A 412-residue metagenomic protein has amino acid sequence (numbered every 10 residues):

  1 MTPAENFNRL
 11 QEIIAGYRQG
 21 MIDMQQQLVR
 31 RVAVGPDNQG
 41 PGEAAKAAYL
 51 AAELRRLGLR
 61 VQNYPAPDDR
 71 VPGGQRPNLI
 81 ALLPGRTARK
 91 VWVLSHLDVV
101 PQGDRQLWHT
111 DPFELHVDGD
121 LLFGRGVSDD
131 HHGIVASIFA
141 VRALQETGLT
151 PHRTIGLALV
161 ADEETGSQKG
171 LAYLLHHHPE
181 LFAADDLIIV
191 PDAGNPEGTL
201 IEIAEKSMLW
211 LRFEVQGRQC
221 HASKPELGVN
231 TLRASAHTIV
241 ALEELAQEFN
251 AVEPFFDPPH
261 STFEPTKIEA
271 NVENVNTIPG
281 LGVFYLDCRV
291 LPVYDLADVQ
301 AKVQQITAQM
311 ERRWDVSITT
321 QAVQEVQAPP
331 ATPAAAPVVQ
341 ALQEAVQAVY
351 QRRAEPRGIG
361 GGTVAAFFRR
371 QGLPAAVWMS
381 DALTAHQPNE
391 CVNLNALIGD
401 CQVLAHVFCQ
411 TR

Functional and structural regions predicted by a protein language model:
M1-R9, G16, A193-G198, I203 (+1 more regions): Metal-dependent amide/peptide-bond hydrolase catalytic core, centered on the "pita-bread" metallohydrolase fold
T2-F123, E146-P151: Acidic/His- and Gly-rich active-site-bordering loop/insert found across diverse amide/peptide-bond hydrolases
R76, T110, A184, K206-M208 (+1 more regions): Short, solvent-exposed loop/turn segments at the edges of secondary structure
R89-W92, L121, G156, D186-I188 (+2 more regions): Structural motif
L94-H96, A158-V160, I189-D192, Q216 (+1 more regions): Short beta-strand segments
D120-V135, H221: Glycine/serine-rich anion-binding loops at beta->alpha junctions that coordinate negatively charged ligand groups
D130-A204, R412: Acidic/histidine-rich catalytic neighborhood of metal-dependent amide-processing enzymes
